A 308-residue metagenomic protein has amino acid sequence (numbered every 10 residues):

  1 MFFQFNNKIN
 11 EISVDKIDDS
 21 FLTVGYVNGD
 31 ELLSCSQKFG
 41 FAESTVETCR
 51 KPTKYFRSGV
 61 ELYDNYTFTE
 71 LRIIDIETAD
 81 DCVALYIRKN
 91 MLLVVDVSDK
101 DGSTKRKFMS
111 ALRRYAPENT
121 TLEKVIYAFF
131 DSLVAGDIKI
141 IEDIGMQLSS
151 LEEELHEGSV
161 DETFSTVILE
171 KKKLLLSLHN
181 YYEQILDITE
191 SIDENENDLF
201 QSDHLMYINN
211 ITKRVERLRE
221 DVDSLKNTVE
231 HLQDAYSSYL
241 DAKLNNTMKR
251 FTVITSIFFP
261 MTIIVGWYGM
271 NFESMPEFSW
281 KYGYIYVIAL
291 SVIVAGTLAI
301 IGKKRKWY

Functional and structural regions predicted by a protein language model:
M1-N195, R214-R217, W307-Y308: Peripheral, non-transmembrane regulatory/ligand-interaction domains of membrane transport proteins
R57, E152, T189, N197 (+3 more regions): Generic secondary-structure boundary/loop-capping signal
T120-K124, S202, A242: Residues at secondary-structure transition points
G158, L199-S202, T262: Non-transmembrane, extramembrane segments of multi-pass ion/lipid transporters
S165-L169, Q201-T212: Conserved HATPase_c
E183-S191, L199, N227-V229, V287-I288: Juxtamembrane/interface motifs at transmembrane-helix termini
E190-L205, H231-D241: Long amphipathic alpha-helical coiled-coil segments
E216-Y308: Hydrophobic alpha-helical transmembrane segments and their immediately adjacent juxtamembrane loops
